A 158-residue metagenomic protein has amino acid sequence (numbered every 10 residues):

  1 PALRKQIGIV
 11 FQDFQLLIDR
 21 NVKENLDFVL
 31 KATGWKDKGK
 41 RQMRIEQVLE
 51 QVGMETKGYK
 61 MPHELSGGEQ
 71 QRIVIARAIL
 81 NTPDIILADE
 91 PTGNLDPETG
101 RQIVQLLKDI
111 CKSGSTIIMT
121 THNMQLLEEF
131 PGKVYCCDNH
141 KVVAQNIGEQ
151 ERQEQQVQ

Functional and structural regions predicted by a protein language model:
P1-G8, K38, K112: ABC ATPase NBD coupling module
D13, L80-D84: A short, proline-enriched helix->beta-strand linker immediately N-terminal to the Walker B motif in ABC-type P-loop
R20-F28: Short coil-to-helix segment of the ABC ATPase nucleotide-binding domain corresponding to the Q-loop/switch region
K60-H63, N81, S113: Conserved signature/switch motifs of ABC ATPase nucleotide-binding domains
M61-L65, E69-Q71: Conserved ABC ATPase signature
I86-D89: Catalytic Walker B motif of ABC-type/P-loop ATPase nucleotide-binding domains
P97-T99: Helix N-cap at the start of a conserved alpha-helix in ABC-type nucleotide-binding domains
